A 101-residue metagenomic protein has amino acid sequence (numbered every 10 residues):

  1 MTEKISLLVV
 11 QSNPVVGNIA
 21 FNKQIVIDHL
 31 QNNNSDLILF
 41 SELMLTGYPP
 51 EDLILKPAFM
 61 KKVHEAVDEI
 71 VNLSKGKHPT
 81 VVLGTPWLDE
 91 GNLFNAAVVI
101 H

Functional and structural regions predicted by a protein language model:
M1-H101: Hydrophobic structural segments
